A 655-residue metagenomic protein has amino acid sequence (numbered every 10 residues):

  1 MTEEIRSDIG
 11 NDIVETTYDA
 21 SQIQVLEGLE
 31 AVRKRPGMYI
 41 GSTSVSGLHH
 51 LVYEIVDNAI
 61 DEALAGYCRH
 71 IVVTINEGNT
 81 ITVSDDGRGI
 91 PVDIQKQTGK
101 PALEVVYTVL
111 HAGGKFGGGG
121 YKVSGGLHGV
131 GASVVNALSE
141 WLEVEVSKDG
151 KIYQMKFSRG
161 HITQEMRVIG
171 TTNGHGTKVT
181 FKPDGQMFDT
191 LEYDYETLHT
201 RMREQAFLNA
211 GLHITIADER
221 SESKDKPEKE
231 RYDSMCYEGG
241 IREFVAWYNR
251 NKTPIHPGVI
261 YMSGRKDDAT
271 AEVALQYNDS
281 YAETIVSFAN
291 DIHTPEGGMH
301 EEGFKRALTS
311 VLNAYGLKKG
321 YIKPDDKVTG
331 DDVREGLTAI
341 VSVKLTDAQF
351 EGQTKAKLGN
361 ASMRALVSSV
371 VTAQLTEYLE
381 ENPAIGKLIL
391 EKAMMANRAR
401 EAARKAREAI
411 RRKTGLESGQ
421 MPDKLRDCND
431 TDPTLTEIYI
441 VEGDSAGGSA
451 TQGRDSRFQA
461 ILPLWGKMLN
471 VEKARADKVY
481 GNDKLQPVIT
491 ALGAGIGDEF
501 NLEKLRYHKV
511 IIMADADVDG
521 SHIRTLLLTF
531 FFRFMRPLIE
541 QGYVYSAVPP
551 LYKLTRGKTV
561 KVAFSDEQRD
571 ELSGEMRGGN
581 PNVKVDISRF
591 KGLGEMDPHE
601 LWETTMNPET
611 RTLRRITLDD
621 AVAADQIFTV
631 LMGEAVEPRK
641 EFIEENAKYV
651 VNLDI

Functional and structural regions predicted by a protein language model:
M1-D19, L29, Y53, D61-A63 (+12 more regions): GHKL-family ATPase ATP-binding module
A20-R35: Mature N-terminal segment immediately following signal peptide/propeptide cleavage in secreted/periplasmic
K34-Y53: Conserved short strand/loop->alpha-helix "switch" segment adjacent to the catalytic nucleotide/phosphoryl-transfer site
S42, D93-T98, H300, G330: Conserved, non-catalytic sequence blocks in retroelement Pol enzymes and Pol-derived host proteins
D61-E62, G89-I90, V518-D519: Residues immediately C-terminal
I90-G113: Short conserved segment of the HATPase_c
R398-E417, D432-E437, G448, Q452-R454 (+2 more regions): C-terminal interaction appendages of subunits in large macromolecular complexes
